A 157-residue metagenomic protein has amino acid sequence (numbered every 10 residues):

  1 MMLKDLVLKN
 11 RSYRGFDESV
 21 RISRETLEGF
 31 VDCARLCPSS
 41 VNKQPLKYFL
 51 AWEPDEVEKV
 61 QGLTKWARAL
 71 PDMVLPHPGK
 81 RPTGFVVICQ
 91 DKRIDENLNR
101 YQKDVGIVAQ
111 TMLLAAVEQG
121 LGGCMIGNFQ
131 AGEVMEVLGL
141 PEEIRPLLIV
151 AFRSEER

Functional and structural regions predicted by a protein language model:
K4-S19: Generic N-terminal amphipathic, Lys/Arg-enriched alpha-helix
I22, W52-D55, F129-Q130: Short beta->alpha linker loops
T26-E28, D32, S40-G106: Glycine/small-residue-rich phosphate/adenosyl-binding loop
A34, V86, R93-V137: Small-aliphatic-rich amphipathic alpha-helix that forms the alpha element of a beta-alpha
K47, F129, L148: Residue-level "edge-of-site" marker
L138-L147: Short, electropositive alpha-helical surface patch
L147-R153: Active-site-adjacent beta-strand/loop module that shapes the phosphate/pyrophosphate-binding cleft
E156-R157: Conserved small/polar residues in nucleotide/adenosyl-binding loops
